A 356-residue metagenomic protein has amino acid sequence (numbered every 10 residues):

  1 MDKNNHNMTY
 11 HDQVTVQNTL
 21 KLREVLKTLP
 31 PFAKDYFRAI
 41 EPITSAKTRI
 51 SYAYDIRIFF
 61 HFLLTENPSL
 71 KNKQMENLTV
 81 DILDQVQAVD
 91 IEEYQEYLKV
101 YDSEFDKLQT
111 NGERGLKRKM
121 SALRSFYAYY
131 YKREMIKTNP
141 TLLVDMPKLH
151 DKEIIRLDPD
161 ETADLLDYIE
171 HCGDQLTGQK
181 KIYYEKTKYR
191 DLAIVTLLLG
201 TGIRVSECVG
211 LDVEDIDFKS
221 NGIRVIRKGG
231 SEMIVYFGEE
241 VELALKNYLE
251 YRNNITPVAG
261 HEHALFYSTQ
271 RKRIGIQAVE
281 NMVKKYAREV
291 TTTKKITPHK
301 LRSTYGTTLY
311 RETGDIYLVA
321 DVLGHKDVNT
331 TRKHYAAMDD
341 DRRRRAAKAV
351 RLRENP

Functional and structural regions predicted by a protein language model:
M1-P356: Conserved catalytic core of the tyrosine transesterase superfamily
